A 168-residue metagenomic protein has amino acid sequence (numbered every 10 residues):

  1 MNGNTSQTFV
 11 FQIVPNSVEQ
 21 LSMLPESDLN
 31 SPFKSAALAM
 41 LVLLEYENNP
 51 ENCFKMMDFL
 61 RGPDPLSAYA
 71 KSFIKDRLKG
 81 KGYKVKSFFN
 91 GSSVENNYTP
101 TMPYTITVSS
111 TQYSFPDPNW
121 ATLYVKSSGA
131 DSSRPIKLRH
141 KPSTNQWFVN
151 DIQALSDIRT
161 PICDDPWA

Functional and structural regions predicted by a protein language model:
M1-G3, V149-N150: Intrinsic-disorder/low-complexity regions
G3-N90: Core segments of small alpha/beta cavity-forming domains
F9-N16, Q20, P100-M102, F115 (+1 more regions): Residue-level signal for well-ordered alpha-helical segments
A37-V42, T105, T122-Y124, S133-K137 (+1 more regions): Ordered hydrophobic segments in well-structured contexts
Y46, T111, S128, K141-S143: Generic structural motif
K71-D131: Surface-exposed, charged secondary-structure patches
D131-W167: Short beta-strand edge/turn micro-motifs at domain boundaries
